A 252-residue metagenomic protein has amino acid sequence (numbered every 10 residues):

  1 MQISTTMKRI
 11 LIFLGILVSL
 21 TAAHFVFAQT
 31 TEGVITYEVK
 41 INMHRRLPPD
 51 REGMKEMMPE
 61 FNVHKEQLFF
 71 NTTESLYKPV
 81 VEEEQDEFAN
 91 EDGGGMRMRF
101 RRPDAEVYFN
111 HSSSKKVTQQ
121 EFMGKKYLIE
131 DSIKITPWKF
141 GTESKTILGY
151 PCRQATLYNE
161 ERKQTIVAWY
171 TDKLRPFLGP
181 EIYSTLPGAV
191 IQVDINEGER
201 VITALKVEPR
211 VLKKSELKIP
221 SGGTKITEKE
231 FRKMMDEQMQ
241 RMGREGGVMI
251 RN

Functional and structural regions predicted by a protein language model:
M1-I35, E245-N252: Bacterial Sec-dependent N-terminal signal peptides
F27-N252: Extended soluble regions of mature proteins
